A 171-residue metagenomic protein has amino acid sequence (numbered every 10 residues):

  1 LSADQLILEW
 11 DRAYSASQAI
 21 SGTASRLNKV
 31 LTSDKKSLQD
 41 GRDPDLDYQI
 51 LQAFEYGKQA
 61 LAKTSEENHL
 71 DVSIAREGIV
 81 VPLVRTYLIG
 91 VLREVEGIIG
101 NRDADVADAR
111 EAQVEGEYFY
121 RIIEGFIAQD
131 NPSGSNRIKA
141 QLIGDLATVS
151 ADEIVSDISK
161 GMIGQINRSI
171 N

Functional and structural regions predicted by a protein language model:
L1-N171: Mature extracytoplasmic or organellar-lumen-exposed domains after removal of signal/transit peptides
